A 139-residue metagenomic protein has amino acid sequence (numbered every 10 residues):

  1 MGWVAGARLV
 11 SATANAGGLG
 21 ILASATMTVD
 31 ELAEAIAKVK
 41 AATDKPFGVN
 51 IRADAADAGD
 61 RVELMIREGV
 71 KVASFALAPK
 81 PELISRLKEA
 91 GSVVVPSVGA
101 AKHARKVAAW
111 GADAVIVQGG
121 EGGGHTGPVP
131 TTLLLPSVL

Functional and structural regions predicted by a protein language model:
M1-L139: Active-site entrance/lid segments in N-terminal catalytic domains of soluble metabolic enzymes
